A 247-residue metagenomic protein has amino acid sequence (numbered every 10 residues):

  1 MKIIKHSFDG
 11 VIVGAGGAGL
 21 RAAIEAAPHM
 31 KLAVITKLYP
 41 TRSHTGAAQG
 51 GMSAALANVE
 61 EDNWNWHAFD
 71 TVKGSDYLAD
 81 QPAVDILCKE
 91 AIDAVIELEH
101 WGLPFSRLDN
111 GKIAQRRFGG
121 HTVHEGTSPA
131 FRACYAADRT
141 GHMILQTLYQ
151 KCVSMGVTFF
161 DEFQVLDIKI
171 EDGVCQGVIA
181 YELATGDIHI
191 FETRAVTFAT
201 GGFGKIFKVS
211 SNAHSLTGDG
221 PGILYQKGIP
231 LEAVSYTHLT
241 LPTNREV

Functional and structural regions predicted by a protein language model:
M1-G10: Extreme N-terminal leader/targeting segments of oxidoreductases
G10-A33: N-terminal Rossmann-like FAD-binding beta1-loop-alpha1 element of flavoenzymes
I12, G16-G17, Y39, R139 (+1 more regions): Residue-level detector of alpha-helix initiation sites
P28-A47: Glycine-rich FAD pyrophosphate-binding loop
A54-I86: Glycine-rich active-site loop/strand segments that organize a redox cofactor
A83-K89, A133-T147, S211-S215: Short beta-strand to alpha-helix junction loop
E99-D187, E192, A199: Conserved redox-cofactor binding core of oxidoreductases
T237-T243: Conserved small/polar residues in nucleotide/adenosyl-binding loops
